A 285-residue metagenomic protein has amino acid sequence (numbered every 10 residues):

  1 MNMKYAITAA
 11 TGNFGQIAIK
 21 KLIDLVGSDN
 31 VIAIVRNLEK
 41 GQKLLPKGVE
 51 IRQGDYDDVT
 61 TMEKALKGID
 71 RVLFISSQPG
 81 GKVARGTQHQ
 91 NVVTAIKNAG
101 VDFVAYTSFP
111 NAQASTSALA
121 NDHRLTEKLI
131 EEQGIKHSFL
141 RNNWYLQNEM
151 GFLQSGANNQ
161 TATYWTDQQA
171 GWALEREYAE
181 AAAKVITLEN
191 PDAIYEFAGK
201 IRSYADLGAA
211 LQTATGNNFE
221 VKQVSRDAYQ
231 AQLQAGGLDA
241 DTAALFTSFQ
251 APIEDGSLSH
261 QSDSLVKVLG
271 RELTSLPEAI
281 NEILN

Functional and structural regions predicted by a protein language model:
N2-N30, V35-K40, D57-T60, K67 (+7 more regions): Oxidoreductase cofactor-interface core, primarily capturing Rossmann-like NAD(P)-dependent enzymes
T8, I75, T107, G270: Residues lining the SAM
N13, D227-N285: A hydrophobic C-terminal alpha-helical subdomain
K40-K47, K64: Short loop/helix-cap segments at secondary-structure boundaries that form the rim of catalytic
L45-D58: Rossmann-fold cofactor-recognition segment
E63, Q90-V93, E175-A183, L276-N281: Short, amphipathic alpha-helical "lid/cap" segments that border enzyme active or binding sites
A65, I69, T87-N98: Rossmann-fold NAD(P) dinucleotide-binding segment
L66, D70-L73, A105: N-terminal Rossmann-like NAD(P) cofactor-binding module of classical short-chain dehydrogenase/reductase
